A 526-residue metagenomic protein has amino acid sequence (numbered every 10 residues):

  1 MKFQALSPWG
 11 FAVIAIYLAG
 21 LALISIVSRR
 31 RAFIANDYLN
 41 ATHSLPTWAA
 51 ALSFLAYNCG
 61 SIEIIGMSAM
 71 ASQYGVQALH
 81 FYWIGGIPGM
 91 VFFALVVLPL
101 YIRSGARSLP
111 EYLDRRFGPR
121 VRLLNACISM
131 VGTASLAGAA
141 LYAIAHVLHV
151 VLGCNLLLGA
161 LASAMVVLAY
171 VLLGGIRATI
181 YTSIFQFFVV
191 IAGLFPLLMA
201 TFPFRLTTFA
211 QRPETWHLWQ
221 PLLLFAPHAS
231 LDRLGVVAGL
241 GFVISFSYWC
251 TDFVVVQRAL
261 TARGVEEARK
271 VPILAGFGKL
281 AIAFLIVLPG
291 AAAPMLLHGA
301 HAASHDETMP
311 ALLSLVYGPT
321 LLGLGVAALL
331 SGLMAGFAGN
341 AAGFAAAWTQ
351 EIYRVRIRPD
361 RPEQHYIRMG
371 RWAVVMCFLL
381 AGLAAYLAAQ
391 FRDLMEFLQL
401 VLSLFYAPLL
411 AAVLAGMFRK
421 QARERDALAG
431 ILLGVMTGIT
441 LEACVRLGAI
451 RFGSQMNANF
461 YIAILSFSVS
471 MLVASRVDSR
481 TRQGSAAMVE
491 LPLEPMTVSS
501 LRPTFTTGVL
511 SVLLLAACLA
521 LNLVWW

Functional and structural regions predicted by a protein language model:
M1-W526: Membrane-embedded helix-loop-helix hairpins and adjacent transmembrane boundary segments in multi-pass transporters
